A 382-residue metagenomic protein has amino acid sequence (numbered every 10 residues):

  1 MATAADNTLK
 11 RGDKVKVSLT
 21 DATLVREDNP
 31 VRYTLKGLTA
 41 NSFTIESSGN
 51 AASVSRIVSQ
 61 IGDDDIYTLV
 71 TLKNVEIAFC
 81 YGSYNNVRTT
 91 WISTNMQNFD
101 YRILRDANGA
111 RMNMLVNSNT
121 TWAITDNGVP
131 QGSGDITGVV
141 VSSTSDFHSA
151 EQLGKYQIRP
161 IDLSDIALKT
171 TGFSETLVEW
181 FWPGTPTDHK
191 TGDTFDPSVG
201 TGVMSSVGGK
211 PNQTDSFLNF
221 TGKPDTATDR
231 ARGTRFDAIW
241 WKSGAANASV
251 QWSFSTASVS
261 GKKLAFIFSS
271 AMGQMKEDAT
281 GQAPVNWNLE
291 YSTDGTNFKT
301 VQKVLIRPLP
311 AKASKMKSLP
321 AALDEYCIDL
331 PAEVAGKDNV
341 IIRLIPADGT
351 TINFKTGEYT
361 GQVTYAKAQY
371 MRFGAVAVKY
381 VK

Functional and structural regions predicted by a protein language model:
M1-T171: OB-fold nucleic-acid-binding modules
C80-Y81, S258-S260, A271-P284: Extended, low-complexity, turn-rich repeat/linker tracts enriched in Gly/Pro/Ser/Thr and Asp/Glu that occur
T94-N98, A279-N288: Short coil-to-beta strand junction motifs in C2/discoidin
K169-K210: Extracellular carbohydrate-recognition regions
E175, W182, G281, W287 (+1 more regions): Terminal, low-complexity interaction segments
S205-S260, A368-R372: Surface-exposed, low-complexity/disordered Ser/Thr/Gly/Pro/Asn-rich loops and linkers
N247, T256-I267, M272-Q274, K337: Extended extracellular/luminal ectodomain segments enriched in beta-structured repeat modules
E290-S292: Conserved Ser/Thr-centered positions that define the repeating blades of beta-propeller domains
